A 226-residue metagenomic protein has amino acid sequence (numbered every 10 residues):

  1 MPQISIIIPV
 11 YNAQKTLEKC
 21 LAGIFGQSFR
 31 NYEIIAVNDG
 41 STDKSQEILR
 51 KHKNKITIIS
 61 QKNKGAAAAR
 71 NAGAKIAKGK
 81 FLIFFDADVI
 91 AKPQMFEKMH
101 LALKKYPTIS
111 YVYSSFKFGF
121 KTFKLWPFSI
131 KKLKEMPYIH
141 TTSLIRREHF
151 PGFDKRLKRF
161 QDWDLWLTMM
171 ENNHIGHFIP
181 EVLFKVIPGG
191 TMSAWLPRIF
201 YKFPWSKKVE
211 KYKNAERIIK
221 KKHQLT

Functional and structural regions predicted by a protein language model:
M1-F25: N-proximal low-complexity "stem/linker" segments adjacent to membrane-targeting elements
G23, N38-E47, D86: A conserved acidic beta->alpha catalytic loop
Y32-G40, I59-S60, A87: Short beta-strand/loop segment that forms part of the nucleotide-sugar
Q61-A77: Glycine-rich, basic loop-to-helix element that forms the pyrophosphate-binding segment of sugar-nucleotide handling
L82: Short aromatic/hydrophobic "clamp" motif used to bind/position activated sugar donors
Q94-K124: Conserved donor NDP-sugar-binding/catalytic core segment of glycosyltransferases
S115, H177-L183: Catalytic beta-strand/loop signature of glycosyltransferases that borders the donor
R159-L167: Acidic donor-binding loop at a coil-to-helix junction in glycosyltransferase catalytic cores that engages
